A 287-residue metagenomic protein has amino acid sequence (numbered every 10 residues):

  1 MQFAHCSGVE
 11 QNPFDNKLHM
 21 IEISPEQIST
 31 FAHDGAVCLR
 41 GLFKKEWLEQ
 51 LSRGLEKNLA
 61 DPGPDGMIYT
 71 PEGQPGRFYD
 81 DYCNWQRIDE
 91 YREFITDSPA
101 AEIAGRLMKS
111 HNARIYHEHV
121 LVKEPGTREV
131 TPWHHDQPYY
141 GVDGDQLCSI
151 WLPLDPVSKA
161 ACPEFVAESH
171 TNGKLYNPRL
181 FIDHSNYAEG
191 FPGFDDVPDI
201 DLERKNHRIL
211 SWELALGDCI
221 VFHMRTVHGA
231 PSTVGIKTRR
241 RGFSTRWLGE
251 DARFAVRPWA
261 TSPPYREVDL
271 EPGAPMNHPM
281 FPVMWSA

Functional and structural regions predicted by a protein language model:
F3-C6, P13, D65-G73, P178-F181 (+2 more regions): Non-heme Fe(II)/2-oxoglutarate
F3-H33, L39-W133, P138-G141, V268 (+2 more regions): Non-heme Fe(II)-dependent double-stranded beta-helix
K44-K45, L121-V122, P138, P156-V157 (+3 more regions): Short, solvent-exposed loop/turn segments at secondary-structure junctions
A100, S110, P125-T127, P156-K159 (+3 more regions): Short, charged/polar surface micro-motifs in flexible loops or helix N-caps
H119, H135, L152-P156, F165-A167: Short, structured patches in soluble enzyme cores that scaffold and shape functional sites
D136-P138, L147, G229-V234: Glycine-rich phosphate/pyrophosphate-binding beta-alpha loops
G141-S158, E213, R246-G249: Short, conserved beta-strand element in jelly-roll/cupin
K159-V227: Double-stranded beta-helix
